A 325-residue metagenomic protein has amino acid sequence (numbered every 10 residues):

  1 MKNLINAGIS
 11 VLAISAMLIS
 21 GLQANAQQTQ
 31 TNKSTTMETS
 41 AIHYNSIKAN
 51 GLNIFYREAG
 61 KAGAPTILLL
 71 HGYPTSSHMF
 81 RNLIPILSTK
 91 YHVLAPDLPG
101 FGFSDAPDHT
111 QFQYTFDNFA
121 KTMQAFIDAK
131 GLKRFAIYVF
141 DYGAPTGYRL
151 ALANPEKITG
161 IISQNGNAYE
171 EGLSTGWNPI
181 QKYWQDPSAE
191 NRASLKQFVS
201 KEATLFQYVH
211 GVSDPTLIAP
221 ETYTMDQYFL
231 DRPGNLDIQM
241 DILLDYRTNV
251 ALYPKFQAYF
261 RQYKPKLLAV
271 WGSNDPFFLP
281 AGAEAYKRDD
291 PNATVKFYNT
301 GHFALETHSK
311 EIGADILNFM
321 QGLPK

Functional and structural regions predicted by a protein language model:
M1-V11: Bacterial N-terminal signal peptides that target proteins for export
S10-S20: Bacterial N-terminal signal peptides
T29-I54, A59-T66, L94, F101-Y138 (+4 more regions): Flexible "cap/lid" subdomain of the alpha/beta-hydrolase fold that forms the substrate-access gate
L69-G72, A95: Structural cue for short, hydrophobic secondary-structure segments
G72-T75, D141: Active-site glycine-rich loops that stabilize anionic/oxyanionic intermediates across multiple enzyme folds
P74, P99-G102, A168, G301-A304: Alpha/beta-hydrolase active-site loop signature
P74-N82, V93: Serine-hydrolase catalytic-loop signature spanning alpha/beta hydrolases and amidase-signature enzymes
G301-G313: Catalytic histidine-centered segment of alpha/beta-hydrolase-like enzymes
